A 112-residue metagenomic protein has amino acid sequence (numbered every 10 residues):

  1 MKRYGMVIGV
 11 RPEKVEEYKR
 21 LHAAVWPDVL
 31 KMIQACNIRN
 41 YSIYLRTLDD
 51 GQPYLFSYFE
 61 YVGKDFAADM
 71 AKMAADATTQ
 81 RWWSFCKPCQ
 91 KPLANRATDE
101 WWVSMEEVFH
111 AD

Functional and structural regions predicted by a protein language model:
Y4-G9: Active-site-flanking beta-strand signature of metal-NTP-handling nucleotidyl enzymes and homologous cyclase-like
K14-R39: Short amphipathic alpha-helical segments
L30-F56, E60-F66: Short, glycine- and small/hydrophobic-rich beta-strand elements in well-ordered beta-sheets
C36, E60-W101: An amphipathic, aromatic/His-enriched active-site/gating alpha helix that lines ligand/cofactor pockets
R96-D112: Charged phosphate-binding loop/patch that engages nucleotide di/tri-phosphates or the phosphate backbone of nucleic
